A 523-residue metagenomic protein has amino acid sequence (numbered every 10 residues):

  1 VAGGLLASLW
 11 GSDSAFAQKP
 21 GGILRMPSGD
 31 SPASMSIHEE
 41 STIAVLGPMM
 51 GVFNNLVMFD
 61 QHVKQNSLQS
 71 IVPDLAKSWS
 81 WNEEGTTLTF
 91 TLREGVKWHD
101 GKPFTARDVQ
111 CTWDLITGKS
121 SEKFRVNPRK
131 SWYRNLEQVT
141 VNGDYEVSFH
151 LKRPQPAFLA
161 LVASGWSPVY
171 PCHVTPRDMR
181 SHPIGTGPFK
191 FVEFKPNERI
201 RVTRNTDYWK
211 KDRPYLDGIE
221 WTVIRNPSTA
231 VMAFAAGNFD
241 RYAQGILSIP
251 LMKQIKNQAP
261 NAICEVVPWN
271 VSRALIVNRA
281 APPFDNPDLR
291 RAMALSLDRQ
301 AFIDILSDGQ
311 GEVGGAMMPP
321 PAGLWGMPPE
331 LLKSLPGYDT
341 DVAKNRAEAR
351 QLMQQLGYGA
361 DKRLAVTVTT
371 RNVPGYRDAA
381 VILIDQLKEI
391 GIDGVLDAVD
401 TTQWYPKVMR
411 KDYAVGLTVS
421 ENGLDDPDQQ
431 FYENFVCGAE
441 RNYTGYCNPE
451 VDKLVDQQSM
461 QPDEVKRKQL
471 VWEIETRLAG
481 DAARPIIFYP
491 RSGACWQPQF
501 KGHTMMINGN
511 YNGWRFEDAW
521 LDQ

Functional and structural regions predicted by a protein language model:
V1-D13, D339: N-terminal export signals
P27-E84, D114, H182-T186: N-terminal lobe/hinge region of extracytoplasmic solute-binding protein
S41-A44, P48, K195, R199 (+5 more regions): Detector for C-terminal structural segments
V57-N66, D144, Q155-E220, N226-S228 (+3 more regions): Gly/Pro-rich hinge or "lid" segments in bacterial periplasmic/extracellular proteins
S78-E122, S148, V231-A236, P283-N286 (+1 more regions): Aromatic- and charge-enriched surface segment that lines or borders ligand/interaction sites
T91, Q110, N127-C172, E193: Surface-exposed binding/hinge segments that line and control ligand-binding clefts or catalytic entry sites
T105-T112, D144-H150, G187-P188, L216-G218 (+9 more regions): Alpha-helical secondary-structure segments
R125, Q138-T140, V192-T203, E220-A281 (+3 more regions): Extracellular/periplasmic solute-recognition and catalytic clefts
